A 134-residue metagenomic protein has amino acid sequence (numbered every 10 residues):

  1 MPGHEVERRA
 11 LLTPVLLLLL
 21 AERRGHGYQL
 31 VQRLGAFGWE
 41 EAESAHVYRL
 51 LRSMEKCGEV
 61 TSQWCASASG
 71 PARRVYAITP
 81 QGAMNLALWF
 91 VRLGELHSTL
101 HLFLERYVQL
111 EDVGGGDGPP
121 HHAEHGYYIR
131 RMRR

Functional and structural regions predicted by a protein language model:
M1-G3, L88-R134: C-terminal regulatory/oligomerization modules of transcriptional regulators
P2-V6, Q63-C65: Short beta-strand/turn micro-motifs at beta-sheet edges
H4-Y48: N-terminal helix-turn-helix DNA-binding core of bacterial DNA-binding proteins
G35, E55-K56: Alpha-helix C-terminal capping/helix-coil junction sites
Y48-E55: Short, hydrophobic-biased segments on the C-terminal half of alpha helices that form "recognition helices"
C57-G70, A77: Beta-hairpin "wing" of winged helix-turn-helix
A72-F90: Basic, amphipathic "hinge/linker" alpha-helix immediately C-terminal to the N-terminal HTH DNA-binding motif
